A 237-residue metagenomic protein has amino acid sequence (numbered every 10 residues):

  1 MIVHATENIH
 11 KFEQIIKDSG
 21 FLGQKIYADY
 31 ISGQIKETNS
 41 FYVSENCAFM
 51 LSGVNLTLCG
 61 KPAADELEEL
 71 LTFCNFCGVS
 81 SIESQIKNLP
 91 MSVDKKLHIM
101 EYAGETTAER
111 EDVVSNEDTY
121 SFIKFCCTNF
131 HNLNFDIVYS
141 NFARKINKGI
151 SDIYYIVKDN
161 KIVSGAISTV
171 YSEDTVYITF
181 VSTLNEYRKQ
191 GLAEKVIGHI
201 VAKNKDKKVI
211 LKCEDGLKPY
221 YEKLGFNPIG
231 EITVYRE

Functional and structural regions predicted by a protein language model:
M1-I26, K96-I99, A103-Y139: Short amphipathic alpha-helix that is part of the acyltransferase structural core
M1-N88, H131-L133: N-terminal charged segments
G53-L58, V170-T179, R188: A conserved beta-turn-beta hairpin within the catalytic core of GNAT-like acetyltransferases that forms part
A63-L70, T183-N185, K189-K203, P219 (+1 more regions): Conserved acetyl-CoA-binding loop-helix of GNAT-fold acetyltransferases
N75-S84, N204-E214: Conserved GNAT acetyl-CoA-binding A-motif
S84-D94, E194, D215-I232: Conserved active-site alpha-helix within GNAT-family acetyltransferase domains
I137-S182: A conserved beta-strand-loop-helix scaffold within acyl/acetyltransferase catalytic domains
I156-V157, T169, L192-K203, K212-E214: Recognition helices and adjacent regulatory flanks at domain boundaries
